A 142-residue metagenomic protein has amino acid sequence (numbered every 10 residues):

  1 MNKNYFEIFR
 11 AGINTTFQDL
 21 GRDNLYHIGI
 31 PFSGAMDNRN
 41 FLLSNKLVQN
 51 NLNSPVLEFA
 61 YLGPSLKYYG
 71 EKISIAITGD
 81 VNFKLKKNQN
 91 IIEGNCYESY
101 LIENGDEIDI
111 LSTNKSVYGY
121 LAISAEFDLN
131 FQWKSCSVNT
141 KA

Functional and structural regions predicted by a protein language model:
M1-A142: Conserved "landmark" site that anchors the functional core of diverse proteins
